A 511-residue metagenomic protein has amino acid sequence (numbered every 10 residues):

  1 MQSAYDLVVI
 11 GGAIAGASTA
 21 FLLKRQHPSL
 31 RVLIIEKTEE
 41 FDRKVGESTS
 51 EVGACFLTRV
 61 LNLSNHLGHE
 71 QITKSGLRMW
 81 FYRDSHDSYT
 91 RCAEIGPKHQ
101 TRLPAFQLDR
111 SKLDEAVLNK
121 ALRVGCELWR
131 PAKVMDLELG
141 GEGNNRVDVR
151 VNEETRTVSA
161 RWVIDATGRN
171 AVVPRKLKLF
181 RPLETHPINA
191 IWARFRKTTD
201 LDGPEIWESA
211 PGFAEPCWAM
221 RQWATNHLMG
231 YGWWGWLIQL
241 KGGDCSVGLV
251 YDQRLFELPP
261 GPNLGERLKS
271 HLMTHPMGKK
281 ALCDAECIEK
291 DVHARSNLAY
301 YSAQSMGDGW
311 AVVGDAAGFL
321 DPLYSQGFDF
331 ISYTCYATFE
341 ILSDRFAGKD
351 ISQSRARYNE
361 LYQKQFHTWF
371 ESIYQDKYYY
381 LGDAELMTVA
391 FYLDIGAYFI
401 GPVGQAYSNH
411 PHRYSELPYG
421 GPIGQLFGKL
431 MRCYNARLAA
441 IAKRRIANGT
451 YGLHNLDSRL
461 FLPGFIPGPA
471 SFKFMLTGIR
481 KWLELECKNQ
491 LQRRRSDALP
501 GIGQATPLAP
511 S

Functional and structural regions predicted by a protein language model:
Q2-A15, L33: Beta1/beta-strand and adjacent pyrophosphate-binding region of the FAD-binding site in flavoprotein oxidoreductases
K24-V45: Glycine-rich FAD pyrophosphate-binding loop
D42-D87: N-terminal FAD cofactor-binding segment of flavoenzymes
Y89-L108, R146, V250-R254: Helix-loop-beta segment of a Rossmann-like dinucleotide-binding subdomain
K98-N119, E257-P262: Short beta-strand to alpha-helix junction loop
K120-G278, C335: Predominantly flavin-linked oxidoreductase catalytic cores and closely associated redox partners
Y231-W233, Q239-K241, L255-Y374: FAD/FMN-dependent oxidoreductases across multiple families
I341-S511: C-terminal helical "tail/cap" subdomain of flavin- and related membrane-associated enzymes
